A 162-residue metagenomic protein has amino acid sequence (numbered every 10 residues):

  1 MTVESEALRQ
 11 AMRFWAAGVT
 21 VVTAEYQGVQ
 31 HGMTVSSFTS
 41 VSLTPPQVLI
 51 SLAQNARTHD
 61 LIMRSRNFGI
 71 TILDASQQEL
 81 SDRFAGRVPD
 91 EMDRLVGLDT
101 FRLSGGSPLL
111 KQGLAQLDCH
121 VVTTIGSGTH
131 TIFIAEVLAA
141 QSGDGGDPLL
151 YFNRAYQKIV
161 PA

Functional and structural regions predicted by a protein language model:
M1-A162: Basic, polyanion-binding surface patches
